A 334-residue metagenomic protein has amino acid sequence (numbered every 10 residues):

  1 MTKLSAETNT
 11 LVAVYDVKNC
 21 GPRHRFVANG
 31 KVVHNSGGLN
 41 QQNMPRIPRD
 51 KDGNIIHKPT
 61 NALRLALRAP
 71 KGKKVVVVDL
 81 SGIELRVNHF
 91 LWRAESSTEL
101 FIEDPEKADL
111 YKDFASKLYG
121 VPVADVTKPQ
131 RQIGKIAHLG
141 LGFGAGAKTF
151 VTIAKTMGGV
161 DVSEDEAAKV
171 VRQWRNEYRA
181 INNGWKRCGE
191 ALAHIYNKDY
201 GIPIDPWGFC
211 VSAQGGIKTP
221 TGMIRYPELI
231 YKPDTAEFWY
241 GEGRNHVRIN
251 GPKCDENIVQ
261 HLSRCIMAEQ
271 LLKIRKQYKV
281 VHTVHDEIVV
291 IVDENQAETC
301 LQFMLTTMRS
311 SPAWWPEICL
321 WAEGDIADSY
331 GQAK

Functional and structural regions predicted by a protein language model:
M1-D125, R187-E287, E294, L301-M308: Acidic, glycine-rich two-metal-ion catalytic cores of nucleic acid-processing enzymes
E84, N88, F114, I133-L141 (+2 more regions): Short alpha-helical scaffolding segments that buttress acidic/His motifs in well-ordered protein cores
F114, L118, I133-T149, P220 (+1 more regions): Core structural elements
Y119-R131, G158-V170, P316-C319: Short, surface-exposed acidic
T127-A137, Y278-K279: Alpha-helical scaffolds flanking conserved acidic
Q132-G134, H282-E287, E317-C319: Short Gly/Ser/Thr- and Asp/Glu-enriched loop/turn motifs at secondary-structure junctions
G142, T149-V162, R172-R179, I288-L305: Catalytic palm subdomain of template-directed nucleic-acid polymerases, centered on the conserved carboxylate motif
E166, V170-N197, N295-K334: Polymerase palm active-site segment centered on the conserved acidic dipeptide of motif C
